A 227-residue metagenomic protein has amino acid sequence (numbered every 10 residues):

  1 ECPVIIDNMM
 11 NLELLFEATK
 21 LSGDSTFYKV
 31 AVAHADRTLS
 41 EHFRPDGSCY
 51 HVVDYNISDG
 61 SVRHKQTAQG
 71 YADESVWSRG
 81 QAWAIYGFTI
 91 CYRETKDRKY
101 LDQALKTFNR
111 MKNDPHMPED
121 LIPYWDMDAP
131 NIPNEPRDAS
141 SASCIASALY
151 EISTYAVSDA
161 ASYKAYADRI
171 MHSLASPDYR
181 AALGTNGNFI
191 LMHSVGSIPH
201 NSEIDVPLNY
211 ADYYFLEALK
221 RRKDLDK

Functional and structural regions predicted by a protein language model:
E1-K227: Glycan-recognition and catalytic cores of secretory/periplasmic carbohydrate-active enzymes
